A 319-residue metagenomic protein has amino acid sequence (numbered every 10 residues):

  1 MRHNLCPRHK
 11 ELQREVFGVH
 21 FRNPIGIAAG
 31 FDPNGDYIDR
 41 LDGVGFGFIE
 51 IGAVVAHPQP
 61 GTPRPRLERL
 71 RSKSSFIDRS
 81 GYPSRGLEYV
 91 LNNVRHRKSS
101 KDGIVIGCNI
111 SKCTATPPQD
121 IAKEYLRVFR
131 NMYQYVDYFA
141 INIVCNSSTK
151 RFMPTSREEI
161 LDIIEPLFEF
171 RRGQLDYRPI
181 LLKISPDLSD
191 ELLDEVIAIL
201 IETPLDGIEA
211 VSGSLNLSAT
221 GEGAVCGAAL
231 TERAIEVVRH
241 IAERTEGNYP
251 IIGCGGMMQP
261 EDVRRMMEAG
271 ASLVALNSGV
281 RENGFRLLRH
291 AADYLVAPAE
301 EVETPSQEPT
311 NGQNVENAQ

Functional and structural regions predicted by a protein language model:
M1-K10, N146-R157, L193-Y249, N283 (+1 more regions): Glycine/Thr-rich beta-alpha phosphate-binding loop at enzyme active sites
G18-G26, K101-C108, G173-L188, R244-G253: Short beta-strand/loop segments at the ligand-binding rim of alpha/beta enzyme cores
I27, I49, V90, I141-N142 (+4 more regions): Conserved, mostly hydrophobic/aromatic
D36-R40, L188-E202, G247, M257-V274: Catalytic cores of alpha/beta
E50-P58, I143-C145, G207-L215, M257 (+1 more regions): Glycine-rich phosphate-binding active-site loops on the catalytic face of alpha/beta enzymes
G52-I104: A gly/proline- and charged-residue-enriched helix-loop-helix capping module
G61-S74, L217-G227, V280-S306: C-terminal helical cap(s) of enzyme catalytic domains, especially alpha/beta-barrels
C113-Y125, M153, R157-I160, L181-I201: Active-site glycine- and acidic-residue-rich loops that bind and position anionic ligands or nucleotide-like cofactors
